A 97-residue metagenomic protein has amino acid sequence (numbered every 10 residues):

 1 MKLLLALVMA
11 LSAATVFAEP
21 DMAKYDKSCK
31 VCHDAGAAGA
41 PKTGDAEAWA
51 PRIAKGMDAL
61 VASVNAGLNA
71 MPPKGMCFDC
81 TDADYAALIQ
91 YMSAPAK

Functional and structural regions predicted by a protein language model:
M1-L4: Positively charged n-region of N-terminal signal peptides that target proteins for export
D21, Y25-S28, G36, G67: Short pre-active-site segment immediately N-terminal to redox-active cysteine/selenocysteine motifs in thiol-based
S28-A35, L88, M92: The canonical Cys-X-X-Cys-His
V31-A62: Gly/Gly-Pro-rich "capping" loops immediately C-terminal to redox-active cysteine motifs in periplasmic/lumenal
P41-K42, V61-A87, M92-A96: Axial heme c-ligation environment in periplasmic c-type cytochrome domains
